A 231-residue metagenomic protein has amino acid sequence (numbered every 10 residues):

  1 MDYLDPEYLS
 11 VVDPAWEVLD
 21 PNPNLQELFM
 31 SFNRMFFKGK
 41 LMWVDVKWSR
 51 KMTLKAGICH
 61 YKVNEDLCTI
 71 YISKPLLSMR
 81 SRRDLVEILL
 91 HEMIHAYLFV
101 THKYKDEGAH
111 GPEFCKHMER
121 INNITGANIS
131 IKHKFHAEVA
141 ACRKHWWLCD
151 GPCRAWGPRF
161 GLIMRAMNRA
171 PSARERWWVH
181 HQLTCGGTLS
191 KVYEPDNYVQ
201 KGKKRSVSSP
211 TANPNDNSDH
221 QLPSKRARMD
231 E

Functional and structural regions predicted by a protein language model:
D2-D84, V100-E231: Metalloprotease/metallohydrolase-associated module, dominated by Zn2+-dependent proteases
E87-V100: Active-site recognition of the HExxH zinc-binding catalytic motif
